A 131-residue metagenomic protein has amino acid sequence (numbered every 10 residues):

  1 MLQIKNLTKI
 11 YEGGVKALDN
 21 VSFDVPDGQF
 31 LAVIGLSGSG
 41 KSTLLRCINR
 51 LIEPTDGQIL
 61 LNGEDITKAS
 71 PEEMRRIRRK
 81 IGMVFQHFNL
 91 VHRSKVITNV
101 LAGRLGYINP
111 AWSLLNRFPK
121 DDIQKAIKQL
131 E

Functional and structural regions predicted by a protein language model:
G14-K16, R75: Short coil-to-beta microelement around the adenine-binding A-loop and adjacent beta1/P-loop entry of ABC ATPase
I34-L36: The feature captures the beta-strand-to-loop junction immediately N-terminal to the Walker
N49: Helix-to-loop junction immediately C-terminal to a conserved catalytic motif
G57-D65, I77: Conserved ABC transporter NBD signature motif
E64-D65, I108-E131: Conserved ABC ATPase "signature" region
R93-I108: Short coil-to-helix segment of the ABC ATPase nucleotide-binding domain corresponding to the Q-loop/switch region
